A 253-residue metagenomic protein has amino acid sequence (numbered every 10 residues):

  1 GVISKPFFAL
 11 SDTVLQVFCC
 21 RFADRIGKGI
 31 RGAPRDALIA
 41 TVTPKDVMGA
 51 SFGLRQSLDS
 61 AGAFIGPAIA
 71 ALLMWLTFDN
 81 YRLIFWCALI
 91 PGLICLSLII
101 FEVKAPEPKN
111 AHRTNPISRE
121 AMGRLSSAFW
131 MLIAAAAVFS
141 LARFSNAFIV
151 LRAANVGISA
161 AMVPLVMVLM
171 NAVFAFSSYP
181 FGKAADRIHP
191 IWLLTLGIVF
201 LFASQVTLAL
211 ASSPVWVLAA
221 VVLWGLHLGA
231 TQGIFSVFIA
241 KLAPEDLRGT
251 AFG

Functional and structural regions predicted by a protein language model:
G1-P6, L89, W192-T207: Structural signature of the two symmetry-related core transmembrane helices
I30-T43, A230-A243: Intracellular juxtamembrane helix-capping segments at the cytosolic ends of symmetry-related transmembrane helices
G53-A68: Glycine-rich segments within core transmembrane alpha-helices of 12-TM secondary carriers
I65-F85: Transmembrane alpha-helix termini and helix-breaking/packing motifs in multi-pass membrane transporters
M74, S177-H189: Helix-to-loop junctions at the C-terminal end of transmembrane segments in multipass secondary transporters
L89-N110: C-terminal membrane-cytosol helix-exit motif in multi-pass small-molecule transporters
A105-A135: Juxtamembrane intracellular "pre-TM" segments in multi-pass secondary transporters
F129-V166: Helix-loop boundary and gating motifs at the non-cytosolic
